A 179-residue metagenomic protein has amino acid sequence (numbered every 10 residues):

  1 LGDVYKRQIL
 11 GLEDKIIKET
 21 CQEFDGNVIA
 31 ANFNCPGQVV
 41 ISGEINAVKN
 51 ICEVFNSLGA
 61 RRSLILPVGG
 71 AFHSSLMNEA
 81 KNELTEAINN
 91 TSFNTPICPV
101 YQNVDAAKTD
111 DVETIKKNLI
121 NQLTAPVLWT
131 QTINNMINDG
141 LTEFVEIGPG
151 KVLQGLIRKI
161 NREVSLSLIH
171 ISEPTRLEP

Functional and structural regions predicted by a protein language model:
L1-Y5, I169-P179: Single conserved hydrophobic/aromatic residue that forms the stacking wall/gate of nucleotide- or nucleobase-binding
D3-A125: Alpha/beta catalytic cores of group-transfer enzymes, especially the acyltransferase/condensing modules of polyketide
N89-L168, S172: Acyltransferase/transacylase module recognition
